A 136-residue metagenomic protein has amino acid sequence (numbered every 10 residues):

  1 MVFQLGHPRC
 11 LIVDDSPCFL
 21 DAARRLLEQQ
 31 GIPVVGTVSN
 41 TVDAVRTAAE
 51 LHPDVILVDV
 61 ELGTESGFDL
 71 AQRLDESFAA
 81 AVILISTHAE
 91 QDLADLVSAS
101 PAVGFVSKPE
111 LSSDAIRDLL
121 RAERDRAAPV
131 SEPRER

Functional and structural regions predicted by a protein language model:
M1-R9, S113-R136: Non-catalytic signal-transmission and effector/linker regions of two-component phosphorelay proteins
D14, D59, S86: Active-site residues of response regulator receiver
P17-G36: Two-component/phosphorelay signaling modules centered on CheY-like receiver
N40-D43, S66-D69: Acidic catalytic/metal-coordinating carboxylates
G63: The feature encodes the CheY-like receiver
F68-A79: Short amphipathic alpha-helix used as the core "switch/output" element in two-component signaling
D69, H88-V106, E110-D118: Alpha4 helix (beta4-alpha4-beta5 surface) of REC/receiver domains from two-component response regulators
A79-Q91: A short, hydrophobic beta-strand element within the central beta-sheet of small alpha/beta folds
